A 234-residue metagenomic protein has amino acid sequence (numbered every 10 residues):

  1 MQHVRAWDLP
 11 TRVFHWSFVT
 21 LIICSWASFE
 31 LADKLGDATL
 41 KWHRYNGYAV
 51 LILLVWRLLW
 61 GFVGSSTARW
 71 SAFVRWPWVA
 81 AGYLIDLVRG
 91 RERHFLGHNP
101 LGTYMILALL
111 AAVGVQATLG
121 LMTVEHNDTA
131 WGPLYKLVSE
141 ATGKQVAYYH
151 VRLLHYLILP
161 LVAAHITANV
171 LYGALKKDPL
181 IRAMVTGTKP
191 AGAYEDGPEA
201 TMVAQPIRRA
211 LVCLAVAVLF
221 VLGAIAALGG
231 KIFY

Functional and structural regions predicted by a protein language model:
M1-Y234: Membrane-embedded alpha-helical bundles that constitute the cytochrome b-like, heme-associated redox core of multi-pass
